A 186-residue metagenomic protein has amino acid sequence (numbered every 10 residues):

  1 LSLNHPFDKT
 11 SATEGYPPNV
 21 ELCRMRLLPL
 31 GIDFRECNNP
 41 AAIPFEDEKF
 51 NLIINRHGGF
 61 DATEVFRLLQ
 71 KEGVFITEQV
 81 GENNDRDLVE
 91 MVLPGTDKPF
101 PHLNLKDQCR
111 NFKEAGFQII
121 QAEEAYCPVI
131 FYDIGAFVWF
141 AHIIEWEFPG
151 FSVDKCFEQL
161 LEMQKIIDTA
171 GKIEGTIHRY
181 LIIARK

Functional and structural regions predicted by a protein language model:
L1-I43: Class I SAM-dependent methyltransferase SAM/SAH-binding core
P40, R56-D61: Short beta->alpha connector loops
P40-L52: A short acidic, Gly/Pro-enriched loop at the edge of an enzyme's catalytic core that lines a small-molecule cofactor
K49-H57, V74: Short SAM/SAH-binding signature in class I
F60-T77: A short glycine-rich, Lys/Arg-flanked "PGG" loop and its adjoining helix->strand segment in the class I
G81-P99: Short, glycine-/aromatic-enriched active-site segment of Class I SAM-dependent methyltransferases
L93-D107, E147-G150: Acceptor-substrate binding/catalytic loop of class I
Q118-K186: Conserved Class I S-adenosyl-L-methionine
